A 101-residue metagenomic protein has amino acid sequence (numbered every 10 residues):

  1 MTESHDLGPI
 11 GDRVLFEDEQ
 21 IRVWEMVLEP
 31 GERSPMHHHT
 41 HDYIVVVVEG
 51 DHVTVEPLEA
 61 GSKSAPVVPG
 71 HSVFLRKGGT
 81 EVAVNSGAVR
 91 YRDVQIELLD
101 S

Functional and structural regions predicted by a protein language model:
M1-I10, D100-S101: Basic/polar N-terminal segments that are highly enriched at the extreme N-terminus, encompassing both cleavable
G8-P35, D42-V45, D93-I96: A short glycine-rich, His/Asp/Glu-containing loop-to-beta-strand
W24, R33-P35, D51-E56, S72: Short beta-strand segments in beta-sandwich/barrel cores
S34-M36, T54-V55, T80-G87: Short beta-strand His + acidic residue motifs that chelate non-heme Fe in jelly-roll/DSBH and cupin folds
T40-E59: Glycine- and acidic-residue-biased ligand/ion/polar-headgroup-sensing regions
E59-G78: Short acidic-glycine-tyrosine-enriched beta hairpin
K77-S101: Ligand-binding loop in jelly-roll beta-barrel domains
